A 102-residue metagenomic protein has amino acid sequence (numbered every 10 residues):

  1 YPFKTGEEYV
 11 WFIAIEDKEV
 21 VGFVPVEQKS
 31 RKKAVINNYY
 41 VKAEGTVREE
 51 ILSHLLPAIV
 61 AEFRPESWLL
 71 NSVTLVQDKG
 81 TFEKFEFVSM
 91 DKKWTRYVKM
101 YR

Functional and structural regions predicted by a protein language model:
Y1-W11: Active-site rim helix/loop that mediates acceptor-substrate recognition in acyltransferases
I13, K18-E27, V35: Conserved beta-strand in the GNAT
I15-D17, K99-R102: Active-site beta-strand termini and strand-to-loop segments that position acidic
K32-E44, T95: Conserved acetyl-CoA binding element of GNAT-fold acetyltransferases
T46-A61: Conserved acetyl-CoA-binding loop-helix of GNAT-fold acetyltransferases
A61-T74: Conserved GNAT acetyl-CoA-binding A-motif
T74-W94: Conserved active-site alpha-helix within GNAT-family acetyltransferase domains
